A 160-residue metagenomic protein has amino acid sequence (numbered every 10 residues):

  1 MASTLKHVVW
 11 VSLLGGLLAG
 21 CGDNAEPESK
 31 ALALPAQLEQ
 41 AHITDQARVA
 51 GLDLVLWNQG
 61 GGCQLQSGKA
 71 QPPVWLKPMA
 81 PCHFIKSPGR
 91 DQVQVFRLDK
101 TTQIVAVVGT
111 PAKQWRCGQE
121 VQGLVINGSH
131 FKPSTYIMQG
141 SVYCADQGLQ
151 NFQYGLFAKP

Functional and structural regions predicted by a protein language model:
M1-V9: Bacterial N-terminal signal peptides that target proteins for export
V8-S12, G16: Small-residue packing motifs within transmembrane alpha-helices
L18-G20: C-terminal motif of bacterial Sec signal peptides marking the signal peptidase cleavage site
G22-P160: Exposed acidic/polar residues on beta-strands and adjacent loops within beta-sheet cores, strongest in beta-propeller
